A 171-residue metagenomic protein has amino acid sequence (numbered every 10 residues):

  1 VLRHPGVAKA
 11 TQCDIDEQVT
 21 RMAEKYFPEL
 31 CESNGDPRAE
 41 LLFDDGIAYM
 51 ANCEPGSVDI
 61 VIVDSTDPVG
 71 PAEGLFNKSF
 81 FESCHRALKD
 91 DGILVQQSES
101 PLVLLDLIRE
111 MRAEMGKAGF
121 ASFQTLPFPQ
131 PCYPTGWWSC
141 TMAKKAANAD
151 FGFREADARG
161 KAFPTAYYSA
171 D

Functional and structural regions predicted by a protein language model:
V1-D91, V103-L107, G116: The AdoMet/dcAdoMet-binding core of the Class I SAM-like
E24, I108, T135-S139: Short secondary-structure transition/capping segments
L42, Q124, M142-K144: Soluble extramembrane regions of membrane proteins in the secretory/endomembrane system
T66, E99-P101, F128: Histidine- and/or cysteine-centered catalytic micro-motif in compact active-site loops
D91-S98: Conserved beta-strand signature within the Rossmann-like core of class I S-adenosyl-L-methionine
Q97, F120-P131: Conserved S-adenosyl-L-methionine
R109-A121: C-terminal amphipathic alpha-helical segment
A113, T135-D171: SAM/dcSAM-binding transferase cores
